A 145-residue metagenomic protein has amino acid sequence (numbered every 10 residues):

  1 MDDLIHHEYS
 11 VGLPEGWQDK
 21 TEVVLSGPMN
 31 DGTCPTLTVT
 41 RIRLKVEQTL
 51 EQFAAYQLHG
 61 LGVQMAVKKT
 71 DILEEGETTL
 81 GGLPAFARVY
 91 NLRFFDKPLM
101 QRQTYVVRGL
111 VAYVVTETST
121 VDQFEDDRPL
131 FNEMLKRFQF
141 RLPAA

Functional and structural regions predicted by a protein language model:
M1-H6, L25-N30, G76-L80, Y90 (+1 more regions): Short acidic-hydrophobic surface loop/beta-edge motif
D2-Y56: Secretory pathway targeting signatures of secreted, lumenal, and periplasmic proteins
S10-G12, Q18, T79, T104-V106 (+1 more regions): Generic structural detector for well-ordered beta-strands
W17-Q18, V114-A145: Surface-exposed amphipathic alpha-helical segments
R41, Y90, E117: Active-site donor-binding loop signature of nucleotide-sugar glycosyltransferases
A55, H59-V63, K136, F140: Short, intrinsically disordered, mixed-charge
L58-V107: Signature of long, low-cysteine stretches enriched in small and polar/charged residues
R108-Y113: Short hydrophobic/glycine-rich mini-motifs in sensory/regulatory modules that couple input to downstream signaling
